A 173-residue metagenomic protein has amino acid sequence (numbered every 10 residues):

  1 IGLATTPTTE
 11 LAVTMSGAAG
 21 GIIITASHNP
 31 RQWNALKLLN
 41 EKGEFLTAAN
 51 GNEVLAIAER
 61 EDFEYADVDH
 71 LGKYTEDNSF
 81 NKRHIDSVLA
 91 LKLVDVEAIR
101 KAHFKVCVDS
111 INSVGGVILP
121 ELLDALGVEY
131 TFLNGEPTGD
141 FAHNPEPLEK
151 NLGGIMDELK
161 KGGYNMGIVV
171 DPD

Functional and structural regions predicted by a protein language model:
I1-E41: Ferredoxin-reductase
I1-G2, I23-I24, T47, V108 (+2 more regions): General beta-strand structural signal in soluble alpha/beta enzymes
G2, G20-G21, G72, G139 (+1 more regions): Glycine-centered flexibility motif
L3-A4, A26-N29, G43, G51 (+2 more regions): Short, ordered loop/turn segments at secondary-structure junctions
G17-A19, G162-N165: Short acidic/histidine-rich motifs immediately flanking catalytic phosphotransfer sites in two-component signaling
N34-G163: Gly/Ser/Thr-enriched, mixed-charge loops and adjacent short helices that form phosphate/oxyanion-binding elements
